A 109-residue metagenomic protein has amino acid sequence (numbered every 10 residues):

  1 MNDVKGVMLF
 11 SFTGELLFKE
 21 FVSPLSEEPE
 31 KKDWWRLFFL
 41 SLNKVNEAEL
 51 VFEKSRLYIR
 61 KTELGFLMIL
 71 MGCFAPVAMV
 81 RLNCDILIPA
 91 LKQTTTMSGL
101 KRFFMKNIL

Functional and structural regions predicted by a protein language model:
M1-G6, S11-L109: Acidic, low-complexity cytosolic segments
